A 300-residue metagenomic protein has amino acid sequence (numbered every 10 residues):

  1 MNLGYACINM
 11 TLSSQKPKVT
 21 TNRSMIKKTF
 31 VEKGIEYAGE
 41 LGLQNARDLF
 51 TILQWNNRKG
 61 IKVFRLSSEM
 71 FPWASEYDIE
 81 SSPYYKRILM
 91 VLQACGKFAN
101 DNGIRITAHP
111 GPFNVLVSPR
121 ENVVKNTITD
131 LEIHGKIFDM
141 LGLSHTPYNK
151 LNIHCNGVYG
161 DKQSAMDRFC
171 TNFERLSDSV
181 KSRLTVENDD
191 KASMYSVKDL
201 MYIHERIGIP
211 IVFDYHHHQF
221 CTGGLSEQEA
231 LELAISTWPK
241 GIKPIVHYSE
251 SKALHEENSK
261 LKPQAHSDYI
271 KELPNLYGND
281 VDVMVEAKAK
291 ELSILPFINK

Functional and structural regions predicted by a protein language model:
M1-R105, N114-L143, P147, R175 (+4 more regions): Alpha/beta catalytic barrel-like cores
I106, I211-D214: Residue-level marker for buried hydrophobic side chains located in beta-strands that build the well-ordered beta-sheet
K150-Q163, E256-L261: Glycine-rich phosphate-binding "P-loop"
N152, R183-D190, V212, E286: Catalytic beta/alpha-barrel core
V158-G160, D190-S193, H217-F220: Short, catalytically relevant binding-site loops at active-site mouths
S164-F169, E227: A general structural motif
